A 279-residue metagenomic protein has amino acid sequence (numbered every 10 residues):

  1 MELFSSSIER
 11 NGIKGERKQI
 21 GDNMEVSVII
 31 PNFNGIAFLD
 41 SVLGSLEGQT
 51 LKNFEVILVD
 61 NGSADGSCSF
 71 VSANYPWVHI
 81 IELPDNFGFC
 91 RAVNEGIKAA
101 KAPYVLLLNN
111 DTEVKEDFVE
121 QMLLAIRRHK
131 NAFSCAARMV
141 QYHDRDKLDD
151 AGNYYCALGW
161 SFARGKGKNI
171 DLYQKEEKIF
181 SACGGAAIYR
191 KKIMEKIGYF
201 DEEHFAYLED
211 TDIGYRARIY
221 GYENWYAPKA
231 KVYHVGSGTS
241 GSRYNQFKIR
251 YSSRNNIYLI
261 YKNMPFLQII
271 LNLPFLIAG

Functional and structural regions predicted by a protein language model:
E25-S27, E55, D212: Cell-envelope/extracellular polymer assembly enzymes that use nucleotide-activated donors
G44-N53: Short, acidic, metal-binding catalytic loop of nucleotide-sugar glycosyltransferases
S45, D60-S69, D85: A conserved acidic beta->alpha catalytic loop
L83-A100, N110, Q121: Glycine-rich, basic loop-to-helix element that forms the pyrophosphate-binding segment of sugar-nucleotide handling
V105: Short aromatic/hydrophobic "clamp" motif used to bind/position activated sugar donors
T112-C156: Conserved donor NDP-sugar-binding/catalytic core segment of glycosyltransferases
F180-K231: A short, conserved alpha-helix in the catalytic core of glycosyltransferases
Y220, N224-G279: Active-site-adjacent helix/loop segment of glycosyltransferases that harbors family-specific signature motifs
